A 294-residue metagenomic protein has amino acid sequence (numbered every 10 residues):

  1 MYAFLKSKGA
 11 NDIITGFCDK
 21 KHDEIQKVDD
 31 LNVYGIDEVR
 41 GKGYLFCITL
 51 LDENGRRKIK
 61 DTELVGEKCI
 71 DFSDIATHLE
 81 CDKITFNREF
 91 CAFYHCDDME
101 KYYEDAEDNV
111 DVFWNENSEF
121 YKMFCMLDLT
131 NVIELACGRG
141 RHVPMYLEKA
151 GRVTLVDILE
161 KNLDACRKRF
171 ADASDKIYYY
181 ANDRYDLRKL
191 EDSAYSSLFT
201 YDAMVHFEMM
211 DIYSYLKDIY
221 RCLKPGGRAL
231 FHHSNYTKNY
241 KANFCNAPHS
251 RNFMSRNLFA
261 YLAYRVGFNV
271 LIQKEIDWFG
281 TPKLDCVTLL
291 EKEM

Functional and structural regions predicted by a protein language model:
M1-L5: Glycine-rich adenosine-cofactor-binding loop
A10, I14-V28: NAD(P)-binding Rossmann-fold cofactor-contacting core
I13, D29, V65-E67, D172-Y178: A short helix-to-beta-strand connector/capping loop
I14, G43-Y44, L129, Y195-S196: Local beta-strand N-terminus motif with an aromatic residue
H22-D82: Phosphate-bearing ligand-interacting subdomains that bind or position ATP/ADP/UDP/GDP/NAD(P) or nucleotide-linked
A76-L129, L135-K189, F207-S214, D218 (+1 more regions): Class I (Rossmann-like) S-adenosyl-L-methionine-dependent methyltransferase catalytic domain, capturing the SAM-binding
R188-L198: A short acidic, Gly/Pro-enriched loop at the edge of an enzyme's catalytic core that lines a small-molecule cofactor
S197-M210: A short SAM/SAH-binding and catalytic strip from SAM-dependent methyltransferases
